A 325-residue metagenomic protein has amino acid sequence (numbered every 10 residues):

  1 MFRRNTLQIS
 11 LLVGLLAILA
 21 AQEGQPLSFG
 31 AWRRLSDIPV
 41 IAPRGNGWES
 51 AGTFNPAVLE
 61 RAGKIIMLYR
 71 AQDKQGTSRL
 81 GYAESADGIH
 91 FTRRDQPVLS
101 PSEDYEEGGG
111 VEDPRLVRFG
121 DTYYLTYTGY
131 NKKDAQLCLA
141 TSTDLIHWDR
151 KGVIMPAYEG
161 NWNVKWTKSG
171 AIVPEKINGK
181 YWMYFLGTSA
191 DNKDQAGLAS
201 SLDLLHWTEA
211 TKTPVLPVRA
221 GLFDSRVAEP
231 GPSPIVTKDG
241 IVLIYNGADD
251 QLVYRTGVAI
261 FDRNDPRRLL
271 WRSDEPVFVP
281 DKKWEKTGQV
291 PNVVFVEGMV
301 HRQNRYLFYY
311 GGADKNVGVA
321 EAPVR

Functional and structural regions predicted by a protein language model:
M1-S10: Bacterial N-terminal signal peptides that target proteins for export
I9-I18: Bacterial N-terminal signal peptides
L19-G109, V117-R226, I235-N292, Q303-R325: Beta-rich carbohydrate-recognition and catalytic domains
